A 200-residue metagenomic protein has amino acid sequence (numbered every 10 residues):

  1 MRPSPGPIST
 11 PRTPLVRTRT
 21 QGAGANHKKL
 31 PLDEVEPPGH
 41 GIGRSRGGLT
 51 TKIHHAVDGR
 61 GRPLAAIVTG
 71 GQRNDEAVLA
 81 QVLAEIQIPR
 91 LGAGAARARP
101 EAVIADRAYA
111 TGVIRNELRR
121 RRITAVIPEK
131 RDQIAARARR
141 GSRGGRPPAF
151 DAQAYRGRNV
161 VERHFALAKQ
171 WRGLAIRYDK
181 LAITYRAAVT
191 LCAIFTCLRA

Functional and structural regions predicted by a protein language model:
M1-S45, V57-G59: Active-site- or DNA-interface-adjacent structural scaffold in DNA-acting proteins
P11, L79, D106, A125 (+1 more regions): Residue-level signal for inorganic ion chemistry
G43, R177-R186: Structural motif
R46-T51: Short, flexible loop/turn motifs enriched in small residues
K52-P63, Q72, L79-L83, H164: Short conserved beta-strand segments at catalytic cores or DNA/RNA-binding microdomains of nucleic-acid binding
I67-A93: Active-site beta-loop-alpha junctions of metal-dependent nucleic acid enzymes, especially the RNase H-like/DDE
Q72, L91-L181: Helix-centered, glycine/charged polyanion-binding patches within enzymatic domains that contact phosphate-containing
A188-A200: Charged phosphate-binding loop/patch that engages nucleotide di/tri-phosphates or the phosphate backbone of nucleic
